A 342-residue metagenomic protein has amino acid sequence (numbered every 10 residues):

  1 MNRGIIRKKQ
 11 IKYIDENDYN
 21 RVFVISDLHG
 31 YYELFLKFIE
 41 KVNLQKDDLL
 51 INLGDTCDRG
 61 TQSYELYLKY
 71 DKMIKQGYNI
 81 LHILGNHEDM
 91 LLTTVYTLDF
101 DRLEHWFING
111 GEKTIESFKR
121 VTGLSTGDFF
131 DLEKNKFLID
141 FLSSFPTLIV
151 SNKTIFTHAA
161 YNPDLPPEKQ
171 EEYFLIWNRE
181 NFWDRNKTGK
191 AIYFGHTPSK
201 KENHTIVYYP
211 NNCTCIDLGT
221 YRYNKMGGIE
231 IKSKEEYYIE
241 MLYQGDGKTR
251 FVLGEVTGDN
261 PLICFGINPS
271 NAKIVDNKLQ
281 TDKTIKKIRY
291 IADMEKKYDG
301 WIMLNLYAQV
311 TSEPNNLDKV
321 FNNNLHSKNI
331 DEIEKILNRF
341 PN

Functional and structural regions predicted by a protein language model:
M1-R21: Acidic, histidine-bearing metal-coordination/catalytic regions of metal-dependent phosphoesterases
E16-V22, I149-I155, T257-L262: Beta-strand-turn-beta hairpins that frame and shape the catalytic cleft of phosphate-ester-processing enzymes
R21, I25, G30-H105: Core catalytic region of metal-dependent phosphoesterases/phosphodiesterases, especially metallo-beta-lactamase-like
S26-L28, G54-C57, N86-E88, A159-Y161 (+4 more regions): Active-site metal-binding loops of divalent metal-dependent hydrolases
I108-K225, I231-E240: Acidic, His/Gly-enriched loop-helix segments that form or flank divalent-metal centers in metallo-dependent hydrolases
M241-Q280: Active-site and ligand/interface coordination hotspots across diverse enzymes and nucleic-acid-associated assemblies
K297-N316: Short connector loops at secondary-structure junctions
T311-N342: Glycine/proline-rich loop-helix segments at beta-alpha junctions forming the active-site rim of enzyme cores
